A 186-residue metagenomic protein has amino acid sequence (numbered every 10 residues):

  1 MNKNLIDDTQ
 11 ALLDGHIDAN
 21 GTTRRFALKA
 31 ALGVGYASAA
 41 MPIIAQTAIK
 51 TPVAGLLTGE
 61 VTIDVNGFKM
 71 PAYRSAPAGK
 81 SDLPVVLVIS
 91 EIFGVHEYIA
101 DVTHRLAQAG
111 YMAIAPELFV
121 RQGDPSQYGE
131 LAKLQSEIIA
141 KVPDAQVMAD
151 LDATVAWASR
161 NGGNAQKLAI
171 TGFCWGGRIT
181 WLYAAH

Functional and structural regions predicted by a protein language model:
M1-T23: N-terminal secretory signal peptides
G21-K29, Y36-T51: N-terminal twin-arginine translocation
T47-G79: N-terminal cap/lid segment of alpha/beta-hydrolase-fold proteins
D82-E91: Short beta-strand element of the alpha/beta-hydrolase
E97-P116, V120-R121: Short amphipathic alpha-helix adjacent to the substrate-entry channel of hydrolases
G129-T171: Gly/Ser-rich "nucleophile elbow"/oxyanion-hole loop immediately N-terminal to the catalytic nucleophile in hydrolases
G172-G176, T180: Gly/Ala-rich beta-loop-alpha elbow adjacent to hydrolase catalytic centers
L182-H186: Conserved hydrolase catalytic core segment
